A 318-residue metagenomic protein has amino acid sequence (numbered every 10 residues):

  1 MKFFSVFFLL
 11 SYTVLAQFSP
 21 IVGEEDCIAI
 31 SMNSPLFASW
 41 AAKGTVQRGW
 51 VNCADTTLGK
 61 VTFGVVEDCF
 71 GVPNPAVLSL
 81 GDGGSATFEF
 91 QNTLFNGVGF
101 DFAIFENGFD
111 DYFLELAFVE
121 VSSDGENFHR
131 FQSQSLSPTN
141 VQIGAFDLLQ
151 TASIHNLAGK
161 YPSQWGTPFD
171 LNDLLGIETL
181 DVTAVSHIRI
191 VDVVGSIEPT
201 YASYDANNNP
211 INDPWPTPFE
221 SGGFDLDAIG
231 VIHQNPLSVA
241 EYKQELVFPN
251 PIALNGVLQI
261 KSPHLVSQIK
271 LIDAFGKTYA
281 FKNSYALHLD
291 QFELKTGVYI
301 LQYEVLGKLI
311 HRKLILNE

Functional and structural regions predicted by a protein language model:
M1-S19, V239, I300, L309 (+1 more regions): Bacterial Sec-dependent N-terminal signal peptides
Q17-A117, Q132-N235: A domain-level signal for the mature, folded cores of soluble proteins
G83, E126, G307-K308: Glycine-centered tight beta-turn/hairpin loop motif at sheet-sheet or coil-to-beta transitions
D101, L114-F118, V266-I269, V298: Exposed beta-strand and adjacent loop surfaces of beta-rich binding modules that mediate intermolecular recognition
G125-N127, P210, P251: Acidic, glycine-anchored loop motifs typical of Ca2+
G125-Q132, K277-K282: Surface-exposed loop/edge segments in extracytoplasmic proteins
Y242-E318: C-terminal outer-membrane/trafficking sorting elements
